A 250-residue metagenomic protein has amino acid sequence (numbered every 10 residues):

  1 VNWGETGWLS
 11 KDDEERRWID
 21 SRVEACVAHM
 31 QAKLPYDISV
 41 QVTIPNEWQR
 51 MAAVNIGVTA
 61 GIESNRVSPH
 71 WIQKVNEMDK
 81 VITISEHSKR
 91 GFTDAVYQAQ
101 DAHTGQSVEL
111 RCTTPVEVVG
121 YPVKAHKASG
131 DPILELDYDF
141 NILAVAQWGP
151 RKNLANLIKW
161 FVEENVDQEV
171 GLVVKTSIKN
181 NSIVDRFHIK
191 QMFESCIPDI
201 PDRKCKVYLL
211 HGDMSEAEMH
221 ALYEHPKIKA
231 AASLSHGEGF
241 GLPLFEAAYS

Functional and structural regions predicted by a protein language model:
N2, V40-T43, G120, G171-I178 (+1 more regions): Short beta-strand segments
G4-G91: Extended catalytic core of nucleotide-activated donor transferases of GT-like folds
K80-A128: Donor nucleotide-sugar binding/catalytic pocket of nucleotide-sugar-dependent glycosyltransferases
L134-K152, I158-F161, L172-V174: Conserved donor-binding/catalytic core segment of Leloir-type glycosyltransferases
I183-H225, K229: Nucleotide-activated donor-binding/catalytic signature segment of Leloir-type glycosyltransferases, i.e., the conserved
H225-I228, E246-S250: Conserved donor-binding/catalytic loop of nucleotide-activated donor transferases
L234-H236: Aromatic "clamp/platform" in nucleotide-sugar-dependent glycosyltransferases that forms part of the donor/acceptor
G241-L244: Short glycine/serine-rich donor-binding loops of glycosyltransferases
